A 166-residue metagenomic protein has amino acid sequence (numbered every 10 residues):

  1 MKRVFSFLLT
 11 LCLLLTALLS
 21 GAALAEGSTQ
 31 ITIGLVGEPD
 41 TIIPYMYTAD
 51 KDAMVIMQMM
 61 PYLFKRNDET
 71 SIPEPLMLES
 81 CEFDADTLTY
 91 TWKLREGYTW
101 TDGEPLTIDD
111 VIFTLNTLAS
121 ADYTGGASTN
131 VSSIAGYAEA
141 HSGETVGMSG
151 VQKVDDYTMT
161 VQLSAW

Functional and structural regions predicted by a protein language model:
M1-L9: Positively charged n-region of N-terminal signal peptides that target proteins for export
L9-L18: Bacterial N-terminal signal peptides
L18-S28: Sec-dependent signal peptide cleavage junction
S28-Q30, Q58, L76-L78, A85-T87 (+2 more regions): Extracytoplasmic
G34-A85, N116: N-terminal lobe/hinge region of extracytoplasmic solute-binding protein
E38-D40, G97-Y98, S120, W166: Acidic glycine-/aspartate-rich tracts in secreted/extracellular proteins
E79-A127, T160: Aromatic- and charge-enriched surface segment that lines or borders ligand/interaction sites
A127-W166: Surface-exposed binding/hinge segments that line and control ligand-binding clefts or catalytic entry sites
